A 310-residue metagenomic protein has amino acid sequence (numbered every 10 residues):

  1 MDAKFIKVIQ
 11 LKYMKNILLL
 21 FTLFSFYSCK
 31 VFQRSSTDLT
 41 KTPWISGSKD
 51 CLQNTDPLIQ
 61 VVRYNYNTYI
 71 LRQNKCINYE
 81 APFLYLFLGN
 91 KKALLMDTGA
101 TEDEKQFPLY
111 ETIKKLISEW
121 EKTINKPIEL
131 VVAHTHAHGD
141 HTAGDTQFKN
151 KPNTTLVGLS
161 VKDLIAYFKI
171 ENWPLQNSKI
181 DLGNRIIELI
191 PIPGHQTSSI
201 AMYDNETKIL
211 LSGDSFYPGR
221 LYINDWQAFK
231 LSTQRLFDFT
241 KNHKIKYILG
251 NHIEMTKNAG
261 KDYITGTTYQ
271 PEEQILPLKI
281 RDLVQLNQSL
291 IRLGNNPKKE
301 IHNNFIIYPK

Functional and structural regions predicted by a protein language model:
M1-R34: Bacterial Sec-dependent N-terminal signal peptides
K30-Q53, Q234-K310: Accessory terminal helices/loops
R34, T101-G183: Active-site HxH/HxHxD metal-binding segment of metal-dependent hydrolases
P57-W120, M202-D214: Conserved beta-strand hairpin/beta-sheet module of binuclear metal-dependent hydrolase folds, prominently
N65-I70, N177, N184-E188: Short, hydrophobic/aromatic-rich segments at coil-to-beta transitions
Y69, V131-A133, V157, I190 (+2 more regions): Hydrophobic/aromatic beta-strand patches that form the interior of the parallel beta-sheet core in alpha/beta enzyme
A93, A100-E102, E188-P193, T197-L278 (+1 more regions): Metallo-beta-lactamase
V157-W173, G219, L276-D282, L286-Q288: Active-site-proximal loop/helix segment associated with metal-binding centers of metalloenzymes
